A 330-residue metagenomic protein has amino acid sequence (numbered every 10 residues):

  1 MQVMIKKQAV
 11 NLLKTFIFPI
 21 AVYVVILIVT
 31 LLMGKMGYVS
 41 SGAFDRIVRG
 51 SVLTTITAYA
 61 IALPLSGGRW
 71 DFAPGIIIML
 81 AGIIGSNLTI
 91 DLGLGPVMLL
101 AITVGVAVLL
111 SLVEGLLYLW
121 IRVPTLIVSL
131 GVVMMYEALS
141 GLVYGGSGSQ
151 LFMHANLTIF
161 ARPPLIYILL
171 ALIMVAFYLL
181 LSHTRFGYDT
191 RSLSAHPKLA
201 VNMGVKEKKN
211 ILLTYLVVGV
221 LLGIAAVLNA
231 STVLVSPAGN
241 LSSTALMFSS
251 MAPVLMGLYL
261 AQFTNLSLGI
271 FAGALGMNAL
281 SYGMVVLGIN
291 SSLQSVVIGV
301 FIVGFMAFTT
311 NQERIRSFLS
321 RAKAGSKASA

Functional and structural regions predicted by a protein language model:
M1-I28, V175-A176, A195-K209, T232 (+1 more regions): Cytosolic-side transmembrane-helix boundaries in multi-pass membrane proteins
Y23-G34, S40-L92, Y118, A252-S267 (+1 more regions): Single transmembrane alpha-helix segments in multi-pass membrane proteins
M36-R46, V218-P253: Inter-helical junctions in multi-pass inner-membrane proteins, predominant in energy-converting antiporter-like
G93-V133, A272-G273: Alpha-helical transmembrane segments within multi-pass membrane transporters and channels
G95-V97, E114, R162-A238: Helix-loop-helix "hairpin" substructures at the membrane interface of multi-pass membrane proteins
I121, T125-T184, L212-L213, T232-S243 (+1 more regions): Transmembrane helix-bundle core of multi-pass membrane transporters and related energy-transducing complexes
T125-L126, R162-L170, I211, S242-M247 (+1 more regions): Loop-to-transmembrane alpha-helix initiation sites
P237-V296: Transmembrane alpha-helical segments in multi-pass inner-membrane proteins
